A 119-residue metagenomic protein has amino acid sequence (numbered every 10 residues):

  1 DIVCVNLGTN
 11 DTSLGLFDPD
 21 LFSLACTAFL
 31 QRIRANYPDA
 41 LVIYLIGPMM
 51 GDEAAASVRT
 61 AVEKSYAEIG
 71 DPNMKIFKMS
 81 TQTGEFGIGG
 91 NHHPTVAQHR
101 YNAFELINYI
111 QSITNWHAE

Functional and structural regions predicted by a protein language model:
D1-N6, L41-L45, K75-K78: Structural recognition of the beta-strand scaffold that forms the well-ordered cores of secreted hydrolase catalytic
D1-S23, G47-P48: Oxyanion-hole/transition-state-stabilizing segment in secreted/luminal serine hydrolases and related acyltransferases
G8, Q31-P38, A67-G70, Q111: Hydrophobic alpha-helix feature that most strongly marks membrane-spanning transmembrane helices and their immediate
S13, P48-E119: Catalytic His-Asp segment of secreted/periplasmic serine-dependent ester chemistry enzymes
F17-V42: Glycoside hydrolase catalytic-domain groove-lining segments
